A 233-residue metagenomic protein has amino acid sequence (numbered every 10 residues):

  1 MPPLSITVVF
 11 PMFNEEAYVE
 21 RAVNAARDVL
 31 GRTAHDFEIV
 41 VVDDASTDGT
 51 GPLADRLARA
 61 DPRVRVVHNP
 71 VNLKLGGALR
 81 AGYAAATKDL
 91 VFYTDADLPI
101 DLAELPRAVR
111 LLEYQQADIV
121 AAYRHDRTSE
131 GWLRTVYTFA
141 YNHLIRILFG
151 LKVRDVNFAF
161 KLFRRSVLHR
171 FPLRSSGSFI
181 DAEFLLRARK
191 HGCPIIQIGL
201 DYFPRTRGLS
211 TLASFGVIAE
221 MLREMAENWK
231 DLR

Functional and structural regions predicted by a protein language model:
M1-D28: N-proximal low-complexity "stem/linker" segments adjacent to membrane-targeting elements
S5-T7, E38, E183: Cell-envelope/extracellular polymer assembly enzymes that use nucleotide-activated donors
A17-R21, D48-L57: Acidic helix N-cap motif at the loop->helix transition within catalytic regions of sugar-transfer enzymes
F37-V40, G51-A85: Conserved donor nucleotide-binding strand/loop of the catalytic core
D43-P52, L98: A conserved acidic beta->alpha catalytic loop
N69-A85, L90, L102-S178, P204-E224: Acceptor/aglycone-binding surface of glycosyltransferases and processive sugar-polymer synthases
K152, L173-S176, L185-F203: Catalytic donor-sugar/metal-binding loop of nucleotide-sugar-dependent glycosyltransferases
